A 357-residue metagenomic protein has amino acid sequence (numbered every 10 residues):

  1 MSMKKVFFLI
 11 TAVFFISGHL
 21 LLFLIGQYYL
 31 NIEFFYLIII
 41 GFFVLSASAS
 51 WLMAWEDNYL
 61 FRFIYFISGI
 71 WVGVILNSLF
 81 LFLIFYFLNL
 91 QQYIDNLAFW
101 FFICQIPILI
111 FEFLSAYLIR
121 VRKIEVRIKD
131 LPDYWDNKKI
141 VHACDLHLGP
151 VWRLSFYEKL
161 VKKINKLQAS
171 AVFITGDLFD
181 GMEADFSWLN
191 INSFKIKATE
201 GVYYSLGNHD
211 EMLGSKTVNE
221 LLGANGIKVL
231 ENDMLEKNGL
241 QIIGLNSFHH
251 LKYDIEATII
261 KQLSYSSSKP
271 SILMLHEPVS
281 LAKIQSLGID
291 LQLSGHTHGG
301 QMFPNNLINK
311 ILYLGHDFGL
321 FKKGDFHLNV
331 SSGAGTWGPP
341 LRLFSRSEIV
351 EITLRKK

Functional and structural regions predicted by a protein language model:
M1-I119: Non-catalytic terminal accessory segments
L60-I67, N89-C144, G149-L167: N-terminal signal-anchor transmembrane helix
I70, E125, L320: Conserved beta-strand positions that form and line the central face of beta-propeller blades
L131-K357: Soluble catalytic domains of enzymes that build or remodel membrane lipids, polysaccharides, and related
